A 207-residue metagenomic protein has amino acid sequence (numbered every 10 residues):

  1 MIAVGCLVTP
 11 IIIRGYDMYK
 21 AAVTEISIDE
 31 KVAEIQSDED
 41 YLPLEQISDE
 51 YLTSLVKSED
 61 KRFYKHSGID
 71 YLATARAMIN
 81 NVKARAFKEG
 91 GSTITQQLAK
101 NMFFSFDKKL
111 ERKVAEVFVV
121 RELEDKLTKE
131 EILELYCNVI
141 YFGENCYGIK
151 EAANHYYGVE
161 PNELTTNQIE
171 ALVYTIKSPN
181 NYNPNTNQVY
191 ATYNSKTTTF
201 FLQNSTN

Functional and structural regions predicted by a protein language model:
M1-N207: Juxtamembrane regions of bacterial inner-membrane/periplasmic proteins, predominantly the peptidoglycan biogenesis
